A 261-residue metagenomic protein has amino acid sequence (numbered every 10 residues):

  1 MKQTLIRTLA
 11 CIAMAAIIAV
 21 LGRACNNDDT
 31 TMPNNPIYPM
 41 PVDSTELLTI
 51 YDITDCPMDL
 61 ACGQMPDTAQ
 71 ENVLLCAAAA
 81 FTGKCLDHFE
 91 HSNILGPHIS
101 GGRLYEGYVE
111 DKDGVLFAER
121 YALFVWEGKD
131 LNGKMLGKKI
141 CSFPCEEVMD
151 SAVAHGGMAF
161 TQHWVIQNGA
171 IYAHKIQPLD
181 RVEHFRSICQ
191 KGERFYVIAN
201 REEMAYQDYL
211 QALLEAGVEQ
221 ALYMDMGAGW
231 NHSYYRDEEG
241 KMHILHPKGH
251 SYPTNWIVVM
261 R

Functional and structural regions predicted by a protein language model:
M1-Q3: N-terminal secretory signal peptides that target proteins for export/translocation
L5-L9, V20-L21, C25-R261: Gly/Ser/Thr/Pro-rich low-complexity, intrinsically disordered segments
C11-I17: Core hydrophobic alpha-helical transmembrane segments of single-pass membrane proteins
